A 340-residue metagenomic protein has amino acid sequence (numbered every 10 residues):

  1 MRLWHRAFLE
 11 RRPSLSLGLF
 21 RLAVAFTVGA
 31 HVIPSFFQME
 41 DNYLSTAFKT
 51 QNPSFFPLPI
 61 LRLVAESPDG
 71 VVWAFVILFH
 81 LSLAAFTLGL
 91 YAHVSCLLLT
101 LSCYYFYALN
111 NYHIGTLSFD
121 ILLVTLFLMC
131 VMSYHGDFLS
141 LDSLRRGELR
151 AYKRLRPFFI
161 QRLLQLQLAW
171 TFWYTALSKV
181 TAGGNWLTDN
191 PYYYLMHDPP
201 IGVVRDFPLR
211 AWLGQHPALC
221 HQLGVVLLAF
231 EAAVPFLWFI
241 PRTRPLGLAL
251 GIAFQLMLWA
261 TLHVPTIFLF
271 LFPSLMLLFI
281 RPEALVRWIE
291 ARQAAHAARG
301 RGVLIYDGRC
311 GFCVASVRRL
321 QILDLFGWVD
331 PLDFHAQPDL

Functional and structural regions predicted by a protein language model:
M1-L340: Alpha-helical membrane-anchoring segments
